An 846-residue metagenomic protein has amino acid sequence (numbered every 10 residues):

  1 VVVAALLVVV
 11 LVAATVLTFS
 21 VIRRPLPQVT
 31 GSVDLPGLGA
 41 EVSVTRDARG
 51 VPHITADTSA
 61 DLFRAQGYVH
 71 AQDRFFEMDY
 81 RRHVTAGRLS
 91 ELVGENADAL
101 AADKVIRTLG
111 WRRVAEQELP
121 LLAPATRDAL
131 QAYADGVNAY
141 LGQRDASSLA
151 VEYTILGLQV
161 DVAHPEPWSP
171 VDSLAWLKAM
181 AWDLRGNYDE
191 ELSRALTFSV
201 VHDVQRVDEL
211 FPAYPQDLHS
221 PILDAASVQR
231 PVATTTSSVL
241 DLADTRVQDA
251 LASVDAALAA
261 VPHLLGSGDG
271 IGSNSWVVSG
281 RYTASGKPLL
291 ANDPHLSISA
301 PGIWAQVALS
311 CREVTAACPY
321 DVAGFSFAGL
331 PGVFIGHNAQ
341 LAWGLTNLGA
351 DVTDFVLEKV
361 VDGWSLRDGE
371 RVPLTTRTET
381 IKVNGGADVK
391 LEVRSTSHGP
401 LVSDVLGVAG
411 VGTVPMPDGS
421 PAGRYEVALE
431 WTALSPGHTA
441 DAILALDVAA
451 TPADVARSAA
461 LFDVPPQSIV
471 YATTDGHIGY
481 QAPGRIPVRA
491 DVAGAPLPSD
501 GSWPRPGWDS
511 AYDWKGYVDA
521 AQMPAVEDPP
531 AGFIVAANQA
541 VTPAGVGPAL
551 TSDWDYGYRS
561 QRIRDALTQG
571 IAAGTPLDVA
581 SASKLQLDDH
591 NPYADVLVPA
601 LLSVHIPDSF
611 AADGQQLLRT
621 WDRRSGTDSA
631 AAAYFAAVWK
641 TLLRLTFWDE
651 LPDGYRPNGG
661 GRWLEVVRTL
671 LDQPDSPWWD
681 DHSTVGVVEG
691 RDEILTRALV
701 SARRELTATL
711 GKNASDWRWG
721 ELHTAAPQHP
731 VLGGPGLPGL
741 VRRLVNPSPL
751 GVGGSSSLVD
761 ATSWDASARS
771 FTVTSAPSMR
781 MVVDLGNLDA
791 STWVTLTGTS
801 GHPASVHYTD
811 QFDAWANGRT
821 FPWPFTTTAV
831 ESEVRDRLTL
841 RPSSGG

Functional and structural regions predicted by a protein language model:
V3-A4, V9-V10, A14-L289, P294 (+3 more regions): Substrate-recognition/specificity elements adjacent to catalytic centers across diverse enzyme folds
D61-G94, G344-E392, D509-Y556, G570 (+1 more regions): Gly/Pro-rich active-site capping loops and adjacent beta-alpha segments that organize cofactor/substrate pockets
L62-Q66, A101-V105, R112-D128, E430 (+6 more regions): Second-shell loop/turn segments in exported
T85, W111, A115, T126-G136 (+6 more regions): Stable alpha-helical elements in mature extracytoplasmic
G270, L309-L341, L345-P506, A525: Glycine- and hydrophobic-rich flexible loops that cap the catalytic core of alpha/beta enzyme folds
V402, V464-G570, R624-S625, V638-F647 (+2 more regions): Hydrophobic alpha-helical segments
P548-D608, L695-G846: Terminal end segments
A636-E721: Charged, long alpha-helical assembly modules
